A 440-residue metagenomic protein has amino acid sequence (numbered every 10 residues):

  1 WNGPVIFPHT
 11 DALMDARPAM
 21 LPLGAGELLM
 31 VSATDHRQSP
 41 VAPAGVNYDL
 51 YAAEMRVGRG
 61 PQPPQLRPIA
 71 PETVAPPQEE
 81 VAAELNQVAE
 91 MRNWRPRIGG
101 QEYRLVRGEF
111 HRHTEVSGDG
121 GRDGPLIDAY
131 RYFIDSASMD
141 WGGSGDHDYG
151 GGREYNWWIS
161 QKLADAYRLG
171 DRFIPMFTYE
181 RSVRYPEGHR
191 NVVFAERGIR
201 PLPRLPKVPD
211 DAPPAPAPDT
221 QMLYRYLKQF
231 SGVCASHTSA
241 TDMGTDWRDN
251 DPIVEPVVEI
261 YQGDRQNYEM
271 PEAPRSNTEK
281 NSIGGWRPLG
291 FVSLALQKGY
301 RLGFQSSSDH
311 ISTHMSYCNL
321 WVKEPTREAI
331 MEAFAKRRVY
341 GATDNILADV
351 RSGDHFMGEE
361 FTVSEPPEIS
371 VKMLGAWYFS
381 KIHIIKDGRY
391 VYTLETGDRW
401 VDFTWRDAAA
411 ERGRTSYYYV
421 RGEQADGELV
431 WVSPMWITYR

Functional and structural regions predicted by a protein language model:
W1-P4, P61: Tryptophan-centered short beta-strand motifs
G3-D11, D15: Short loop/turn motifs that cap or connect beta-strands within the blades of beta-propeller-type repeat domains
A16-L21: Beta-propeller and closely related beta-sheet repeat lectin domains
A25-E27: Short coil/turn segments that connect the beta-strands within blades of beta-propeller domains
L29-S32, V46-R440: Extended, charged catalytic domains and RNA/DNA-binding interfaces, predominantly in divalent-metal-using enzymes
D35-P40: Short glycine/acidic-enriched loop and turn motifs that connect beta-strands
